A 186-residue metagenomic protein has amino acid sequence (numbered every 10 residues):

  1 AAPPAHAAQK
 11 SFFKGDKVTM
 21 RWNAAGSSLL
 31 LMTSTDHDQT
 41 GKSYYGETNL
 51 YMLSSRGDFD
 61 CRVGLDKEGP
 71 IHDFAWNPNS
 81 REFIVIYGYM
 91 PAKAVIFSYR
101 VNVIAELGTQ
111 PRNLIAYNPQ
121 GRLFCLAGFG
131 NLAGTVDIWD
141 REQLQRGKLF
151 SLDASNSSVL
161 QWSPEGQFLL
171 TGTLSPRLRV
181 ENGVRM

Functional and structural regions predicted by a protein language model:
A1, Y45-G57, I138-D140, G183-M186: Beta-propeller blade signature
A2-A5, S55-F59, S80, M90-P91 (+3 more regions): Short coil turn/linker residues within repeat-based beta-strand modules
K10-K14, V63-E68, E106-Q110, F150-A154: Surface loop/turn motifs at the tips and blade-to-blade linkers of beta-strand repeat domains
G15-R21, G69-A75, Q110-A116, N156-L160: Repeated scaffold domains used in trafficking and secretory/extracellular systems, primarily beta-propellers
A24-A25, P78-N79, P119-Q120, P164-E165: Residue-level detector of Asp-centered blade-edge/turn motifs that repeat once per structural unit in beta-propeller
G26-L30, F83-I84, F124, G166-L169: Hydrophobic beta-strand positions that form the internal "hydrophobic ladder" of WD40/Gbeta-like beta-propeller blades
M32-E47, G172-G183: Short, conserved, GDST-rich strand-edge loop motifs in beta-rich repeat architectures
T109-E142, S151-S163, L169-P176: Loop/turn-rich, solvent-exposed surfaces of beta-rich toroidal or solenoidal domains
